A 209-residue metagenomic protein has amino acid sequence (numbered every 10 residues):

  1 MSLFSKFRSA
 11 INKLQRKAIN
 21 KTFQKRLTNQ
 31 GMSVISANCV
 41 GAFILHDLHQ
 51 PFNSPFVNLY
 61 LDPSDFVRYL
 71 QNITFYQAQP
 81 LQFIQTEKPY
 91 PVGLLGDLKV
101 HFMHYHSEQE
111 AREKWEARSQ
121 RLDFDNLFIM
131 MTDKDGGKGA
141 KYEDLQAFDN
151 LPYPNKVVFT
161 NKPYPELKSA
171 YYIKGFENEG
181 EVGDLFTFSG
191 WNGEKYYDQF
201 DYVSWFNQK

Functional and structural regions predicted by a protein language model:
M1-N29: Membrane-proximal basic amphipathic "stem/tether" segments
K25-N29, S119-L127, D149-Y153, K209: Flexible, charged surface loops at secondary-structure boundaries
N29, I35-Q85: Adenosine ribonucleotide-centric catalytic and binding domains
G41, H101, E108, M130-A140 (+1 more regions): Short acidic, S/G/P-rich loop/turn micro-motifs used as interaction or catalytic elements
P51, S64, D123-F124, L145-I173 (+1 more regions): Structural alpha-beta junctions
Q85-E110, N126, M130-T132: Acidic/glycine-enriched edge-of-secondary-structure segments
E108-E116, K138-D149: Well-ordered, non-membrane alpha-helical segments in soluble/globular domains
T160-K209: Polybasic, proline/glycine-rich intrinsically disordered low-complexity segments
